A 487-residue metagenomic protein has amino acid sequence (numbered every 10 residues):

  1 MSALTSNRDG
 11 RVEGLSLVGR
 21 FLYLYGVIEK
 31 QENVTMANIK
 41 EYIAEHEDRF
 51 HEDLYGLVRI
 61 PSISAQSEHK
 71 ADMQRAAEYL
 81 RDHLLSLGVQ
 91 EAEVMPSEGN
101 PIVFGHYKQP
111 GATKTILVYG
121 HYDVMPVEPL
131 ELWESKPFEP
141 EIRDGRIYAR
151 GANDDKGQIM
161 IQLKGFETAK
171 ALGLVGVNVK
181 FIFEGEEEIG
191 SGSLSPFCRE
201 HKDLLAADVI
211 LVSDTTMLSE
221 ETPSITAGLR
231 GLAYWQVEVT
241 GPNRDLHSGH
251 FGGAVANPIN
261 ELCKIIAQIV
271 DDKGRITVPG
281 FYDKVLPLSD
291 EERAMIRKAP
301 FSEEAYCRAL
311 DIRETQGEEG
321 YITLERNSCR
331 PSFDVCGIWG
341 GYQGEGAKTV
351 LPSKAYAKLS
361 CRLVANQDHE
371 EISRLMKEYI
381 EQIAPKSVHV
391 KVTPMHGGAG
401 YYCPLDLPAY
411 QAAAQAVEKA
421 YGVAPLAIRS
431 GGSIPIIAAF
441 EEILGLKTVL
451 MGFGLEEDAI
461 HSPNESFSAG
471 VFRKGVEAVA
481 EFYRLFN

Functional and structural regions predicted by a protein language model:
R20-T35: Short, Lys/Arg-enriched N-terminal segments with co-localized hydrophobic residues within the first ~10-30 amino acids
A37-L130, K354, E371: N-terminal helical capping/dimerization or prosegment-like subdomains of hydrolases acting on amide or phosphate bonds
S86, S191, S219-E220, T277-K354 (+3 more regions): An extended, acidic, His-containing surface patch that forms the Zn2+-binding/catalytic region of metallohydrolases
T113-K180, K474: Active-site metal-coordination/substrate-binding segment of hydrolases, especially metallo-dependent peptidases
Y122-V124, R146, I182-S191, S213-M217 (+3 more regions): Acidic, glycine-rich active-site loops and adjacent beta-strand->loop/helix elements that engage anionic groups
N153-G228: Acidic/histidine-rich catalytic neighborhood of metal-dependent amide-processing enzymes
S224-T240, G454: Flexible glycine/proline-rich, aromatic-decorated loop/lid segments
G252-K273: A short core secondary-structure module
